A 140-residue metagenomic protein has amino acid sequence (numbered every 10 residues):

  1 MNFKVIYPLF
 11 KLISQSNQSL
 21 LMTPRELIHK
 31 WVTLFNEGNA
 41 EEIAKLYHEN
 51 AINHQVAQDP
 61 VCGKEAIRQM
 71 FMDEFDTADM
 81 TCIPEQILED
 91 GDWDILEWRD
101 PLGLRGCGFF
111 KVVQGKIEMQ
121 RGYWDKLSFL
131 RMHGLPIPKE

Functional and structural regions predicted by a protein language model:
N2-K45, E49, I137-E140: Short, low-complexity N-terminal intrinsically disordered segments enriched in polar/charged residues
I6-N17, R68-E140: A beta-strand edge to alpha-helix "cap/lid" segment located at domain peripheries
R25-L27, A40-D90: A solvent-exposed, acidic/Ser-Thr-rich amphipathic alpha-helical stretch
K30-T33, A57, M119: Short, flexible active-site loop motifs that bind/organize anionic cofactors or intermediates
E37, C62, R121: Short glycine-rich loop/turn motifs that provide flexible caps or phosphate-binding loops at active sites
